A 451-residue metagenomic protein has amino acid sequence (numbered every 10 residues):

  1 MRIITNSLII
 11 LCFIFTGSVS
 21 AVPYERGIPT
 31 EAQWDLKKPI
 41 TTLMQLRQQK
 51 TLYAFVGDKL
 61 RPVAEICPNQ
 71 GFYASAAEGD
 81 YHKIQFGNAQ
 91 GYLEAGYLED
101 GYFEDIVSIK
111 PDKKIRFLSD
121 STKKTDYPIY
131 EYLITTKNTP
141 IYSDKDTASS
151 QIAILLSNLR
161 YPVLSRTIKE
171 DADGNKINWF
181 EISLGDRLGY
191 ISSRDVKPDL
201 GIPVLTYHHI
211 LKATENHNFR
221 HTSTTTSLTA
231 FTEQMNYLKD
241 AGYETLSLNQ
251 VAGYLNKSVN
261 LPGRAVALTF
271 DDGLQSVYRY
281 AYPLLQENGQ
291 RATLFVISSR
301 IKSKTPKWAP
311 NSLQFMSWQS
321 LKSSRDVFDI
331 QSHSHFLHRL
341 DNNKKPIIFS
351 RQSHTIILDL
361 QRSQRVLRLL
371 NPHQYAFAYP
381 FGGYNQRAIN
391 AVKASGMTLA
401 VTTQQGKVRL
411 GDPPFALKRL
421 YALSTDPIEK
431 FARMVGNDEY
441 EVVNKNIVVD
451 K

Functional and structural regions predicted by a protein language model:
M1-N6: Positively charged n-region of N-terminal signal peptides that target proteins for export
S7-T16: Bacterial N-terminal signal peptides
V22-K38, A64, Q85-Y127, G174-I210: Boundary regions of SH3-family modules and the immediately adjacent low-complexity/disordered segments in eukaryotic
Y24-D80, L118-I177, A213: Beta-loop motif signature
K124, I129, K137, E170 (+2 more regions): N-terminal pre-catalytic segment of deacetylase/amide-hydrolase enzymes
L200-T225, P262-V266, Y280, Q286-N385 (+1 more regions): Metal-dependent polysaccharide deacetylase catalytic core of the NodB/CE4 family, i.e., the active-site-bearing domain
T226-V259, R368, I389, K393-P427 (+1 more regions): C-terminal domain-boundary segment and adjacent tail
